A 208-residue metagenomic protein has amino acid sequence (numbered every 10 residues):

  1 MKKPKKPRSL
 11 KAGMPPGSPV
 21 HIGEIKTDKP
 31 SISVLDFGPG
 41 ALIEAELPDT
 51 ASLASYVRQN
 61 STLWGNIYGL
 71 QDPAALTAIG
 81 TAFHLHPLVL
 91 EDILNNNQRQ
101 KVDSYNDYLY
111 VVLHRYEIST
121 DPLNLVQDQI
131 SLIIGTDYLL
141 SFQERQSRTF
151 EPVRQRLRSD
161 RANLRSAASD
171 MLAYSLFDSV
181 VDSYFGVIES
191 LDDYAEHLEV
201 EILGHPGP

Functional and structural regions predicted by a protein language model:
M1-P208: Peripheral, non-transmembrane regulatory/ligand-interaction domains of membrane transport proteins
